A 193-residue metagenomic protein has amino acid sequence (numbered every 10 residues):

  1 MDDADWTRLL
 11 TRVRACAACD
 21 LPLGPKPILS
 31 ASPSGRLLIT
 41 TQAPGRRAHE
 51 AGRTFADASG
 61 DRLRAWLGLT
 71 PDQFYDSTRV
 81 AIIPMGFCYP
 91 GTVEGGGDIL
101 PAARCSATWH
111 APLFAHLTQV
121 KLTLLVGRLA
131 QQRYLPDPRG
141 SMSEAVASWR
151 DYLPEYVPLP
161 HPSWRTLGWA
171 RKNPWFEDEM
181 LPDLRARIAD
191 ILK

Functional and structural regions predicted by a protein language model:
M1-I191: A polyanion-binding, active-site-adjacent surface
